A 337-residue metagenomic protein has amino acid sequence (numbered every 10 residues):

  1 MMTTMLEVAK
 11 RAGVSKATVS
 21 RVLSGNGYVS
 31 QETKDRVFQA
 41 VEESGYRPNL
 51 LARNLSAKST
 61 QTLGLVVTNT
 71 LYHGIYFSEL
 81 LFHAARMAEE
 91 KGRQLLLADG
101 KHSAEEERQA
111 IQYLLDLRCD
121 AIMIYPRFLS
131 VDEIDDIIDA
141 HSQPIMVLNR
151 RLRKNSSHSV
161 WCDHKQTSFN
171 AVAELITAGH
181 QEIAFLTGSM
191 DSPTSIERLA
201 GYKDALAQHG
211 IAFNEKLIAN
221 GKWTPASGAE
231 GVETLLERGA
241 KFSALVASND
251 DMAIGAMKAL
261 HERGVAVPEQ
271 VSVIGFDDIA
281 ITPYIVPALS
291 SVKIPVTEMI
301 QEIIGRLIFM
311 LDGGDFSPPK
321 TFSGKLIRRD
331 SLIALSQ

Functional and structural regions predicted by a protein language model:
M1-Q61, S336: N-terminal helix-turn-helix DNA-binding module of bacterial transcription factors
R36, I75-E90, T167-E174, P193-A212 (+4 more regions): Short, solvent-exposed amphipathic alpha-helices that sit in or adjacent to ligand/effector-binding or catalytic
Y46-Y113: Amphipathic helical "hinge" segments at domain boundaries
H102, I124-N170, D191, I211 (+2 more regions): Flexible loop/hinge segments that line or gate small-molecule binding clefts
V160-F185, A200, D204, P225-T234 (+2 more regions): Hydrophobic alpha-helical segments within soluble ligand-binding/sensing domains
A171-H209, K216, P318-S331: An alpha-beta-alpha
Q181-E182, F213-L217, V267-V273: Short acidic capping loops at alpha-helix termini that bridge into adjacent secondary structure
E233-Q337: Flexible loop/turn connectors
